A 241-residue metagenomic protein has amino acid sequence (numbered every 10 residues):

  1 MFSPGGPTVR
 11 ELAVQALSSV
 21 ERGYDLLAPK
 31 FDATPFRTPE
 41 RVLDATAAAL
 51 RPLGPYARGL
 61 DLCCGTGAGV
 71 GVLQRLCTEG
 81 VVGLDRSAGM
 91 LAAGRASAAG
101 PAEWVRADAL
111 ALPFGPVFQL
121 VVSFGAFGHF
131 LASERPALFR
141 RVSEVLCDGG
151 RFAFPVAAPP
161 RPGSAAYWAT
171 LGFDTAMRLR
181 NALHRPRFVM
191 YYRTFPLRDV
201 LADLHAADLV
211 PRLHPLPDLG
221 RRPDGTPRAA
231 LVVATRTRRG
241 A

Functional and structural regions predicted by a protein language model:
F2-G54: Conserved class I S-adenosyl-L-methionine
L60, T66-A111: Class I SAM-dependent methyltransferase SAM/SAH-binding core
V122: A conserved beta-strand element that flanks and buttresses the S-adenosyl-L-methionine
P136-D148: A short glycine-rich, Lys/Arg-flanked "PGG" loop and its adjoining helix->strand segment in the class I
A153-M177: Conserved class I S-adenosyl-L-methionine
H184-R198: Acceptor-substrate binding/catalytic loop of class I
L209-G220: Conserved S-adenosyl-L-methionine
R221-A241: Core SAM-dependent methyltransferase catalytic element
